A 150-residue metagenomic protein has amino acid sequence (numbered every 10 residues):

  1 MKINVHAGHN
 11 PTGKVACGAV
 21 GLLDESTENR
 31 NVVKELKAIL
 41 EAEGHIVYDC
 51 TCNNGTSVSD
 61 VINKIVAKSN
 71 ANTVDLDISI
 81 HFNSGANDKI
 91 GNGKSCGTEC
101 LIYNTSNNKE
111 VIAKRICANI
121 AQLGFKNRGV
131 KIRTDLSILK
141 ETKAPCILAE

Functional and structural regions predicted by a protein language model:
K2-T98, Y103, N107: Catalytic-core regions of hydrolytic enzymes
T12, N107-K109, S137, C146: A broad, structure-centric signal for solvent-exposed, well-ordered loop/edge residues that line or flank functional
N54, V58-S59, Q122-T142: Short catalytic/ligand-gating loop segments at beta-alpha or beta-beta junctions within enzyme catalytic domains
N72, E141-C146: A short, glycine/Asx- and small/polar-enriched loop/turn that sits immediately N-terminal to a beta-strand
L76, R128, P145-C146: Structural motif
N107-K131: Active-site-adjacent substrate-binding region of metalloamidase/peptidase-like peptide-processing proteins
